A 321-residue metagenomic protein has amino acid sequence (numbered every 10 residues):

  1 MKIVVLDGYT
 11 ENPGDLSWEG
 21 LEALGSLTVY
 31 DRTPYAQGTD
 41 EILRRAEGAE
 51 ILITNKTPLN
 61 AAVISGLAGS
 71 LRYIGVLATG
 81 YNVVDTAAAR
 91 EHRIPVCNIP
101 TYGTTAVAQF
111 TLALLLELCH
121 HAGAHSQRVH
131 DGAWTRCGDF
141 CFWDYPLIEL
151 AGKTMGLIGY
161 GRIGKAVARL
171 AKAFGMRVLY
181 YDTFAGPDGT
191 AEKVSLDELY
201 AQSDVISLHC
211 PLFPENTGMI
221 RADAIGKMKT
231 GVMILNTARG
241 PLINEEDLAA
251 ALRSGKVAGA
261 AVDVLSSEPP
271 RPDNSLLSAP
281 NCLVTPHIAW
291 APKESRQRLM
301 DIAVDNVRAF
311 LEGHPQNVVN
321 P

Functional and structural regions predicted by a protein language model:
M1-I51, L179: N-terminal glycine-/charge-rich "phosphate-binding" loop or analogous flexible N-terminal tail
D31, L77-A78, I94-T105, A238: Short beta->alpha connector loops at strand-helix junctions that form conserved, small/polar/Pro-enriched
L59-I64, L179, T183-S275: Rossmann-like adenosine-cofactor binding region
H92, P100-T154, A166-R169, V319: Phosphate-binding beta-alpha-beta segment of Rossmann-like dinucleotide-binding domains, i.e., the NAD(P)
V96, G231-P321: Rossmann-like dinucleotide-binding domain for NAD(H)/NADP(H)
Y160-G161: Glycine-rich Rossmann-fold phosphate-binding loop(s) that bind the pyrophosphate of adenine dinucleotide cofactors
